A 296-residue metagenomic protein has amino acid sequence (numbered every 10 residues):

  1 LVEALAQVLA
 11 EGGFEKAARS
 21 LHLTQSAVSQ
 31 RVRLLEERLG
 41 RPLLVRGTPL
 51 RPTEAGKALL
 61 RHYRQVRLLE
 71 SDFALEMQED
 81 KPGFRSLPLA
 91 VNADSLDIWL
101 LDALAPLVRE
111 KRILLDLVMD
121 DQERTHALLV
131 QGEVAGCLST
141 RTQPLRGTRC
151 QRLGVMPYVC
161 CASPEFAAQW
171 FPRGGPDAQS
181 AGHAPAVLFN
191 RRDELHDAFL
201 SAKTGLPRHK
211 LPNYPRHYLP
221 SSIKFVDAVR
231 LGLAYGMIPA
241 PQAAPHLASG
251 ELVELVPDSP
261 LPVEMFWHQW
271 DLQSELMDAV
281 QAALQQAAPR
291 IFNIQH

Functional and structural regions predicted by a protein language model:
A6-H22: Short helix-boundary/capping micro-motifs
T24, R31: Residues within the DNA-recognition helix of helix-turn-helix
E36-E54: A short LG(V/I)-centered, amphipathic sequence patch enriched for acidic residue(s) preceding the LG motif
R38-L39, L59-K81, L284: Alpha-helical linker/hinge and terminal dimerization helices associated with HTH transcriptional regulators
G83-R146: Central regulatory/effector-binding core of bacterial HTH transcription factors
G182-R208: Secondary-structure junction motif
R208-E254: Hydrophobic hinge/microswitch elements
L255-H296: A late-sequence structural motif
